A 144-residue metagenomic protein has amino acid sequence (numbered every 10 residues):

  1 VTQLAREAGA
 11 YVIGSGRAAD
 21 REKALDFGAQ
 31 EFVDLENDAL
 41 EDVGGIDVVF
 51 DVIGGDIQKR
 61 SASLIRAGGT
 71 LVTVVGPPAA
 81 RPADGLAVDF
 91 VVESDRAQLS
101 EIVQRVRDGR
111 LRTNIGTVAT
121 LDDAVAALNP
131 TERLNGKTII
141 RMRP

Functional and structural regions predicted by a protein language model:
V1-P144: Terminal helix/beta-alpha structural elements that buttress the NAD(P)+-binding lobe
